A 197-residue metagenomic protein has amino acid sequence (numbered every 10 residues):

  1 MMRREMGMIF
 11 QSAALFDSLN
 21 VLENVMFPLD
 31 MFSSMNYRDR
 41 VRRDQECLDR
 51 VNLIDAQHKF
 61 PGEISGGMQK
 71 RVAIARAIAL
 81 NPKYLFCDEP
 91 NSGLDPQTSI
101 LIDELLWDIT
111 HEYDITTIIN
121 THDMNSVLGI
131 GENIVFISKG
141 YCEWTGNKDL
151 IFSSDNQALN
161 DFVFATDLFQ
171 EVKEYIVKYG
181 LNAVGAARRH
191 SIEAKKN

Functional and structural regions predicted by a protein language model:
L22-D30, V41: Short helical segment in ABC ATPase nucleotide-binding domains corresponding to the A-loop/adjacent helical element
F60-I64, M68: Conserved ABC ATPase signature
A79-K83: A short, proline-enriched helix->beta-strand linker immediately N-terminal to the Walker B motif in ABC-type P-loop
L85-D88: Catalytic Walker B motif of ABC-type/P-loop ATPase nucleotide-binding domains
P96-T98: Helix N-cap at the start of a conserved alpha-helix in ABC-type nucleotide-binding domains
I100-E112: Helical segment within the ABC ATPase nucleotide-binding domain
T121-H122: H-loop/switch region of ABC-family ATPase nucleotide-binding domains
